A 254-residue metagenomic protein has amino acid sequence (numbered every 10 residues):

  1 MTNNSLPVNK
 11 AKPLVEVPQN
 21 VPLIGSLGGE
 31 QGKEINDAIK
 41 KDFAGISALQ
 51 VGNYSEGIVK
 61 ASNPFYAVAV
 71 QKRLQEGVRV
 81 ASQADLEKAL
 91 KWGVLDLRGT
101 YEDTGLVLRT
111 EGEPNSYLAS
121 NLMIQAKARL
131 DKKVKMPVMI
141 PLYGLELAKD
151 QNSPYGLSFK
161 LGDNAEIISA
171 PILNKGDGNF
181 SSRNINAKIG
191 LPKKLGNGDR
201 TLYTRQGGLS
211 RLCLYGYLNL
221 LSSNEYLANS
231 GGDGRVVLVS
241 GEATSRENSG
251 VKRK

Functional and structural regions predicted by a protein language model:
M1-R79, D85-K254: A binding-site-centric feature that preferentially detects glycan-recognition modules on secreted/surface proteins
